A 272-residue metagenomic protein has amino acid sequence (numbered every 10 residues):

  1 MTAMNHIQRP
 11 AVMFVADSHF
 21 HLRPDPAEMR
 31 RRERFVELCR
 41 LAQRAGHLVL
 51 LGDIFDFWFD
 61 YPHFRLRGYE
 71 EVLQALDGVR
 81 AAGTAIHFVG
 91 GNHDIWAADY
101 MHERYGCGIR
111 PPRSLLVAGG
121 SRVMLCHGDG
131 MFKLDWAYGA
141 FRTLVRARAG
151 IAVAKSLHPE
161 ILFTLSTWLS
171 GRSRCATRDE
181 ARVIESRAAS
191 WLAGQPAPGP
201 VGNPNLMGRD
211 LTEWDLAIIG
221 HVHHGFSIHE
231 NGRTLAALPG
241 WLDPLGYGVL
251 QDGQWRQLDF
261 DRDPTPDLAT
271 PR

Functional and structural regions predicted by a protein language model:
T2-A11, V15, F20-A118: Core catalytic region of metal-dependent phosphoesterases/phosphodiesterases, especially metallo-beta-lactamase-like
A42, D56-V79, G171-W214: N-terminal short leaders/motifs
Y61-H63, V89-Y100, G130-T143, H221 (+1 more regions): Short secondary-structure transition/capping segments
G106-P111, M124, D129, K133-F141 (+1 more regions): Conserved beta-sheet core of the metallophosphoesterase superfamily
L115-A118, D243, D263-T265: A short acidic, often aromatic-flanked loop/helix-cap motif at beta-alpha or helix-coil junctions that lines enzyme
S121: Phosphate-binding site recognition
G128-P198: Active-site-proximal loop/helix segment associated with metal-binding centers of metalloenzymes
W255-R256, R262-R272: Metal-dependent phosphoesterase/phosphodiesterase active-site architecture
